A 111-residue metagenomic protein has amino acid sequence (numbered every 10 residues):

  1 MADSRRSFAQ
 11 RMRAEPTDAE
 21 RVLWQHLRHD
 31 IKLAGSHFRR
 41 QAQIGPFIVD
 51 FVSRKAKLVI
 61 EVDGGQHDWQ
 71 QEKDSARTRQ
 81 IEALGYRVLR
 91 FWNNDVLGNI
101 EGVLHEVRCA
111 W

Functional and structural regions predicted by a protein language model:
M1-R90, N94-W111: Nucleic-acid endo/exonuclease domains
